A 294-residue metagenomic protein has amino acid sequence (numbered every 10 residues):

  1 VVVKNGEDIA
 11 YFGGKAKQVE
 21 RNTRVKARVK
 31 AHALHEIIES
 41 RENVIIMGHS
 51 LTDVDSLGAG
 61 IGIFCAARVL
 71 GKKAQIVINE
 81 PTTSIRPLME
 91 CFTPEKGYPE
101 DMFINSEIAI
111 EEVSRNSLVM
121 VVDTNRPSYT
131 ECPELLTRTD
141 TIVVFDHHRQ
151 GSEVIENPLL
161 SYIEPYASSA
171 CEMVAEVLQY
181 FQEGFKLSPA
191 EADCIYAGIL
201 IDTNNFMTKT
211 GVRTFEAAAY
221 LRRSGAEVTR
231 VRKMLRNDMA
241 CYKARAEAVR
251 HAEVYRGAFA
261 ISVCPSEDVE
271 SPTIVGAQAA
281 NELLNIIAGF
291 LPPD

Functional and structural regions predicted by a protein language model:
V1-A27: Regulatory and interdomain segments flanking nucleotide-handling catalytic cores in signaling/defense enzymes
K4, M120-D123, D146, V263 (+1 more regions): Short beta-strand segments
I9-Y11, Q18-V19, D53-V54, T83-I85 (+2 more regions): Flexible loop/turn segments at secondary-structure boundaries
F12, D55, Y129-E131, S152-E153 (+1 more regions): Short helix/loop capping segments that flank catalytic or ligand/cofactor-binding pockets
A27-K96, E100-L118, Y196, I201-D294: Hydrophobic helix-and-loop "lid/oligomerization" segment in the mid-to-C-terminal part of catalytic domains
M102-N157: Active-site cofactor/cluster-binding pocket
F145-A218: Short alpha-helices
